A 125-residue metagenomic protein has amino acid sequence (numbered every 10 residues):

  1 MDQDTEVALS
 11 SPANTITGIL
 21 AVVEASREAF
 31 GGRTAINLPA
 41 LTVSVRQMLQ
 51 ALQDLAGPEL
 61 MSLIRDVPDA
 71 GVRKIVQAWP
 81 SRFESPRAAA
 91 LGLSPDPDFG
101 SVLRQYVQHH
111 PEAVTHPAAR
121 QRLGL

Functional and structural regions predicted by a protein language model:
M1-D4, Q77, R87-A89: A generic, residue-level signal for flexible/boundary positions that often mark functional hotspots
D2, L9-G18, V22-V76, A113-R120: Mid/C-terminal beta-alpha module of Rossmann-like enzyme folds, strongest in SDR-family dehydrogenases/epimerases
E6, P39, W79, L93-S94: Short N-terminal micro-motifs specific to bacterial/archaeal maturation and metal-cluster initiation sites
A8-S10, S81-R82: Short glycine- and hydrophobic/aromatic-rich loop-to-beta-strand nucleating segment in the catalytic cores
D54, A90-G92: Residues at alpha-helix termini
D66-P68, P80-A90, P97-L125: Amphipathic terminal alpha-helices
